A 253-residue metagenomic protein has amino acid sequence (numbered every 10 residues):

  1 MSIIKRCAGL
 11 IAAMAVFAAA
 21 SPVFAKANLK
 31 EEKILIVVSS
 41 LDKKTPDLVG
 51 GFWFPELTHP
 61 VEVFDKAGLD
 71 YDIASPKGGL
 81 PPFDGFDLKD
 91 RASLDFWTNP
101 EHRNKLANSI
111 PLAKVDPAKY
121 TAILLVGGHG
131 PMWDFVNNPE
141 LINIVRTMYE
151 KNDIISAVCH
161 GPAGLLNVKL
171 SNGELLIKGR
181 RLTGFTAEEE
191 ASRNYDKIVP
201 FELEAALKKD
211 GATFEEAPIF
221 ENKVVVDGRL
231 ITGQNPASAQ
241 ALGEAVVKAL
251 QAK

Functional and structural regions predicted by a protein language model:
M1-I11: Bacterial N-terminal signal peptides that target proteins for export
I3, S21-P22: N-terminal twin-arginine translocation
G9-A19: Bacterial N-terminal signal peptides
F24-K151, A163-K253: Extended, subdomain-level signal for the structured scaffold at the beginning of enzyme domains
N152-S156: Conserved, well-structured core segments that form or line functional sites
C159-G161: Catalytic nucleophile serine of serine hydrolases, specifically the conserved "nucleophile elbow" pentapeptide
